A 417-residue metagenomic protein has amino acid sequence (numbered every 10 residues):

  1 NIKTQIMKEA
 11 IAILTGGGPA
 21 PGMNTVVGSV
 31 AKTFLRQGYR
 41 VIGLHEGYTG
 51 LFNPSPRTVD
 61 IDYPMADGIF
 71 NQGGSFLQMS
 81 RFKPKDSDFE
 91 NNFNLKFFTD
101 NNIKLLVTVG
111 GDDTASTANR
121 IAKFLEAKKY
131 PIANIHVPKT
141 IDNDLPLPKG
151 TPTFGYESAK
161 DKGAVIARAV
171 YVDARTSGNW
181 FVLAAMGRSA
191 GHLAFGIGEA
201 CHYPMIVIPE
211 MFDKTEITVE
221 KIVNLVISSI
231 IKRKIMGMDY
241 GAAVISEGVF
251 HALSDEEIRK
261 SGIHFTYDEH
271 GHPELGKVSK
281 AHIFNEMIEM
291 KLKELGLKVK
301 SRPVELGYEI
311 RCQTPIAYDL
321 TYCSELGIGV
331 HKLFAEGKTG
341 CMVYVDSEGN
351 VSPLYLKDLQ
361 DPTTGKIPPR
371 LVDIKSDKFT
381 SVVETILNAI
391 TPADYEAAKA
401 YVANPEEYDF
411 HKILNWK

Functional and structural regions predicted by a protein language model:
N1-I6: Short, Lys/Arg-enriched N-terminal segments with co-localized hydrophobic residues within the first ~10-30 amino acids
M7-S55: N-terminal phosphate-binding or glycine-rich loops at protein starts, especially the Walker A/P-loop of NTPases
G16-G18, Y39, L44-T49, R81-F82 (+7 more regions): Short, ordered loop/turn segments at secondary-structure junctions
A20-V30, L51-F52, D88-N92, D112-R120 (+4 more regions): Short glycine/serine/threonine-rich phosphate/pyrophosphate-binding segments that cradle anionic phosphate groups
V41, F97, L105-G110, S116-P131 (+3 more regions): Accessory alpha-helical/coil subdomains and C-terminal extensions that flank or cap enzyme catalytic cores
F52-K104, T114, I141, T151-D161 (+1 more regions): Glycine-rich oxoanion-binding loops at beta->alpha junctions
I258-K417: C-terminal non-catalytic interaction/assembly regions of soluble proteins
